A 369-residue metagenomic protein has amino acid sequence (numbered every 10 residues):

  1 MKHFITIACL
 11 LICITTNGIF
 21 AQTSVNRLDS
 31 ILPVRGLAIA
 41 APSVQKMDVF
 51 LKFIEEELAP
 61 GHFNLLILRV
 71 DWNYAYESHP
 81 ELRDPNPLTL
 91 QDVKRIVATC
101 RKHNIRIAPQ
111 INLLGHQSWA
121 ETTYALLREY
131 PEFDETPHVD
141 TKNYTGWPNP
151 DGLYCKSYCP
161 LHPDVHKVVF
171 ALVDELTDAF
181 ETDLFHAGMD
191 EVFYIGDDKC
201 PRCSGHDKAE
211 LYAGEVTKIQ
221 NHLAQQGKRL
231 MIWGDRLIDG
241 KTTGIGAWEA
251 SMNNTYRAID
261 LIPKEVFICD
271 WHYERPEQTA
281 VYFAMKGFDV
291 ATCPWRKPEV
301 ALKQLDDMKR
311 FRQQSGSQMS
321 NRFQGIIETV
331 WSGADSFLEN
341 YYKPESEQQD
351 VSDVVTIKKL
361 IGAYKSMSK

Functional and structural regions predicted by a protein language model:
M1-V25: Bacterial Sec-dependent N-terminal signal peptides
L10, R95, M285-G287: Extracellular/periplasmic carbohydrate-active domains that bind, remodel, or depolymerize complex polysaccharides
N26-S43: An acidic-aromatic substrate-binding cleft motif
A38-S251, A258-D260: Aromatic-lined carbohydrate-binding surfaces of glycoside hydrolases
T99-E121, D140-L172, E181-L184, I268-F288 (+1 more regions): Electropositive, surface-exposed helix/loop patches at the edges of structured domains that serve as adaptable
A179, P201-I361: Catalytic-core regions of glycoside hydrolase
